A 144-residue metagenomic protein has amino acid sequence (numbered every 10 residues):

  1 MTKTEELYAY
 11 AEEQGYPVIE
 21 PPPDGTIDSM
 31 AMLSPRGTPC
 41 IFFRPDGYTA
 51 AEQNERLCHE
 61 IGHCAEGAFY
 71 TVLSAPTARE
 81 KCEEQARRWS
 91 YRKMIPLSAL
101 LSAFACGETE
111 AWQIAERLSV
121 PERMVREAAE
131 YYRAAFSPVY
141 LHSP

Functional and structural regions predicted by a protein language model:
M1-P144: Active-site hotspot residues in diverse enzymes, especially metal/ion-binding acidic/histidine motifs
